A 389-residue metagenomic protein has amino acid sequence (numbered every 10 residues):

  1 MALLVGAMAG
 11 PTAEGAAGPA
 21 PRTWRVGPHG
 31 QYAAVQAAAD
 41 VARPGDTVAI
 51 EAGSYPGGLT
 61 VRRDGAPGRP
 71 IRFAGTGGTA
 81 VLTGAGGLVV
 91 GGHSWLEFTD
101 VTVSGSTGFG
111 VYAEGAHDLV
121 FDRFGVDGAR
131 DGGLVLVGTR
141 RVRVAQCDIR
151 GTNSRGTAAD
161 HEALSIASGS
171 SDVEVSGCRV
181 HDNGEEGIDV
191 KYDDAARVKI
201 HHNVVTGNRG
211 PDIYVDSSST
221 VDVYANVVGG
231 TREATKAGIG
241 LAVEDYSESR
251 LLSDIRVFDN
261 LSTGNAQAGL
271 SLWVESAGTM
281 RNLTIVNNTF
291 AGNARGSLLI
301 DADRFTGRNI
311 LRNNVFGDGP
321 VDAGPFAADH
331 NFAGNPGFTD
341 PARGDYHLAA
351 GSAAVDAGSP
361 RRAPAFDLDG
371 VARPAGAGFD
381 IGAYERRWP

Functional and structural regions predicted by a protein language model:
P21-T60, D380: Acidic Gly/Asp/Thr-rich repetitive segments characteristic of extracellular carbohydrate-active and adhesion proteins
R43-A52, P56-V81, V90-T99, A116-D118 (+2 more regions): Beta-solenoid repeat scaffold
I50, F73-G75, L96-F98, L119-D122 (+8 more regions): All-beta strand scaffolds that present successive hydrophobic residues in beta-strands
T60-V61, T83-V89, G105-Y112, G128-L136 (+6 more regions): Extracellular beta-strand/beta-solenoid scaffold signature
A74-T76, L88-A129, R141-T152, E174-R179: Parallel beta-helix/beta-solenoid
V101, F124, C147, T152 (+11 more regions): Consensus "Asn ladder" position of solenoid repeat domains
A225-G230, T235-G240, D245-D345: Predominantly extracellular beta-rich ligand-binding scaffolds that present long acidic/polar faces for carbohydrate
A353-P389: Surface beta-loop-beta hairpin patches that serve as ligand-binding interfaces in beta-rich domains
